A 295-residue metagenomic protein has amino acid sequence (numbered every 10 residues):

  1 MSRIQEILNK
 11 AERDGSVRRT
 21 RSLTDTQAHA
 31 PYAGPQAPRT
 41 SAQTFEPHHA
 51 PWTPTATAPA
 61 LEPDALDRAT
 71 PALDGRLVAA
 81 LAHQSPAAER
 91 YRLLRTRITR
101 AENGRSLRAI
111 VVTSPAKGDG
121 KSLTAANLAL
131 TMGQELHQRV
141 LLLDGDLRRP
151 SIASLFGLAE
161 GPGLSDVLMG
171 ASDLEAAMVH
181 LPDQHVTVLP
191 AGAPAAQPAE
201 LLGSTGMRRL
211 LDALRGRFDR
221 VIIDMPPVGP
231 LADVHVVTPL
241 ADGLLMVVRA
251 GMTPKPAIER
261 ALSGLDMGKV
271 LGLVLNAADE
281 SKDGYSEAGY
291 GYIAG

Functional and structural regions predicted by a protein language model:
M1-G295: P-loop NTP-binding module
